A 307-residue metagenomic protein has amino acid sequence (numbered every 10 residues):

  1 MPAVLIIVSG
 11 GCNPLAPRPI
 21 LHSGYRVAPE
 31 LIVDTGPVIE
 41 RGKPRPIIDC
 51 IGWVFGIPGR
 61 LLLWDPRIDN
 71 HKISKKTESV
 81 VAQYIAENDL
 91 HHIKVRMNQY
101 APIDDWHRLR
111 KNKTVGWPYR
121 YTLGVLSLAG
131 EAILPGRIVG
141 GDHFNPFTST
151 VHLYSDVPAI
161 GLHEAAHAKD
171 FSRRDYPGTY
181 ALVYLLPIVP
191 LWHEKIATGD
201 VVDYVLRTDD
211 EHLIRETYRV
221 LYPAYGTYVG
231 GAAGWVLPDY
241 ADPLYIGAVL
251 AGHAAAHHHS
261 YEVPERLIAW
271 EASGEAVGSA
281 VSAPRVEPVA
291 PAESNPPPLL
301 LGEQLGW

Functional and structural regions predicted by a protein language model:
M1-S9: Bacterial N-terminal signal peptides
G11-L128: A metal-dependent hydrolase signature that marks the N-terminal structural subdomain at the beginning of catalytic folds
N88-Q99, G178-T179, T208-V220: Surface-exposed patches in mature extracellular/periplasmic domains of secreted proteins
D105-P158, A168: Active-site scaffold of zinc-dependent metalloenzymes
D156-Y176: Active-site recognition of the HExxH zinc-binding catalytic motif
F171-K195: Post-HEXXH active-site segment of zinc metalloproteases
L186-P190, L206-W307: Long, well-structured alpha-helical subdomains associated with metal-dependent extracellular/ecto-lumenal hydrolases
L191-R207: An active-site-proximal "capping" alpha-helix that borders the catalytic cofactor pocket
